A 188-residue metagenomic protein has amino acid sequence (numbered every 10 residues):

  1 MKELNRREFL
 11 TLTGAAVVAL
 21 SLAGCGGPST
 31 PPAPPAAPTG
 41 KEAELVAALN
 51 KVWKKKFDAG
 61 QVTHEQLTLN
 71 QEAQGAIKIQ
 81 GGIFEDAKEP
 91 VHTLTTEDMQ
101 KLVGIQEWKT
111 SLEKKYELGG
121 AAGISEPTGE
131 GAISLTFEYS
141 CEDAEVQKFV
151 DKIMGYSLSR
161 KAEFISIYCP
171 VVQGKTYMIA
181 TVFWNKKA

Functional and structural regions predicted by a protein language model:
M1-L20: N-terminal secretory signal peptides and thylakoid transit peptides that target proteins across membranes
A16, Q80, F84, I153-S157: Alpha-helix boundary/capping residues
P32-K109: Short, well-ordered surface patches within globular domains
M99-A188: A well-ordered secondary-structure block
